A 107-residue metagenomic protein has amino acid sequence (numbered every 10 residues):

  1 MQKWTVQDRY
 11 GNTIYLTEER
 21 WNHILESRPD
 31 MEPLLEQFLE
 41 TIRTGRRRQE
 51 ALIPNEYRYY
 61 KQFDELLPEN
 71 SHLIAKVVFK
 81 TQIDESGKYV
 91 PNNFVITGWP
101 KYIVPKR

Functional and structural regions predicted by a protein language model:
M1-R107: Ribonuclease/tRNase effector modules and their secretory precursors
